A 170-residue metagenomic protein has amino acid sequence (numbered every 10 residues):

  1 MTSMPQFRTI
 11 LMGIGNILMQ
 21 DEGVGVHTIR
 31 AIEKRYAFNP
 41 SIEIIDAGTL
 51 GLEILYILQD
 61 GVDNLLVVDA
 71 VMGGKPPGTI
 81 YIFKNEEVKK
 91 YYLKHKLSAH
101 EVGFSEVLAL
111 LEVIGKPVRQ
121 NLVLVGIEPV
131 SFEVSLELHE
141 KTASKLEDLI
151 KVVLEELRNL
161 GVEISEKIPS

Functional and structural regions predicted by a protein language model:
T2-R119, L124-P129, L136-E147, V152 (+1 more regions): N-terminal catalytic or cofactor-binding beta/alpha core of small enzyme domains
